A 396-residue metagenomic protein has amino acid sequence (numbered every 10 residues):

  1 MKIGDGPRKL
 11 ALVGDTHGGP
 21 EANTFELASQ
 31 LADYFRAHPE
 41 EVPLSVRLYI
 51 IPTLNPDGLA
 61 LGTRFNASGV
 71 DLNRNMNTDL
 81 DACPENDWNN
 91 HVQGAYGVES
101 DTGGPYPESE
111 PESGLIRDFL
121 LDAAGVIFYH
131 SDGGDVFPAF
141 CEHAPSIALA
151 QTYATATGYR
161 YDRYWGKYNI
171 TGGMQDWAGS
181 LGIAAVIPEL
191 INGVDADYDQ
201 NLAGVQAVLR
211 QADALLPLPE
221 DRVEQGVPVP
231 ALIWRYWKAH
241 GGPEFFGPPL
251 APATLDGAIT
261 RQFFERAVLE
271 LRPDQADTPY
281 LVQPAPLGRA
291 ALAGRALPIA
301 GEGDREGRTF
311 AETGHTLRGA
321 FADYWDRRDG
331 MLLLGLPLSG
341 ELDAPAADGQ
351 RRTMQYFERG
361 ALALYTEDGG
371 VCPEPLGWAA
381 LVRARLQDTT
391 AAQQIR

Functional and structural regions predicted by a protein language model:
M1-P7: Short beta-strand-to-loop junctions in surface cap/lid or active-site-entrance loops
G4, G14-T16, P52-L54, M76 (+5 more regions): A mature extracytoplasmic/lumenal domain signature
P7-V13, G19-Y159: Active-site/substrate-binding loop(s) of hydrolase catalytic cores
E26-Q30, A67, D71, P111-D118 (+10 more regions): Extracytoplasmic/secreted proteins, especially bacterial periplasmic and envelope-associated proteins
C83-P84, D197-N201, Q275, E367-D368: Short conserved micro-motifs at the rims of enzyme active sites and ligand-binding pockets
I116, V126-F128, G134-A150, Y164-L218: Active-site-adjacent mobile loop/cap segments within catalytic or ligand-binding domains
L218-R396: Extended, compositionally biased repeat/scaffold regions that form elongated interaction surfaces
